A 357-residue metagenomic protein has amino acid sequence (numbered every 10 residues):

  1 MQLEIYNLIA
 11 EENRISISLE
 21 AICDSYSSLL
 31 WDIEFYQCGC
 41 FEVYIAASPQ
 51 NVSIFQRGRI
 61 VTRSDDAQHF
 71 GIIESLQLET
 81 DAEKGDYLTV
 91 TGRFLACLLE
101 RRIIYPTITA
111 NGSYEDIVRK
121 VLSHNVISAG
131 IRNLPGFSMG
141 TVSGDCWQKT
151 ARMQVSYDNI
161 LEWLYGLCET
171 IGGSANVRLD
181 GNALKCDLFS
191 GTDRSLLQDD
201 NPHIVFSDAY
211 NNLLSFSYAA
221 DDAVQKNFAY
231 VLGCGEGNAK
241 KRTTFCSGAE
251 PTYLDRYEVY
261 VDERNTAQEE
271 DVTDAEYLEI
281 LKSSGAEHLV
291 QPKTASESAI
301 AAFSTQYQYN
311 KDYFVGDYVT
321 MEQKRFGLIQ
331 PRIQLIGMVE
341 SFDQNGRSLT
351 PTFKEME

Functional and structural regions predicted by a protein language model:
M1-D24, L196: Polar/acidic, low-complexity leader/linker segments enriched in S/T/G and N/D
L3-I5, R57-D66, G316-K324: Short conserved beta-strand and strand-loop elements enriched in small hydrophobics with frequent Asp/Gly
D24-N51, S174, D208-E357: An acidic/polar, Gly/Ser/Thr-rich interaction patch typically located in mid-to-C-terminal regions of proteins
E34-Y36, V43, G92, T107-S138 (+4 more regions): Amphipathic, non-transmembrane alpha-helical segments in extracytoplasmic/periplasmic proteins
G39, H69, D86-L88, N182-C186 (+3 more regions): Envelope-exposed proteins and targeting segments
S48-M139: Surface-exposed cap/loop segments at beta↔alpha junctions
L76-L78, R93-C97, G191-D193, C234-E236 (+3 more regions): Solvent-exposed coil/turn segments that connect beta secondary-structure elements in extracytoplasmic/periplasmic
Q77-L99, F137-Q225: Short beta-strand-centered interaction patches in the first periplasmic/extracellular domains of large envelope
